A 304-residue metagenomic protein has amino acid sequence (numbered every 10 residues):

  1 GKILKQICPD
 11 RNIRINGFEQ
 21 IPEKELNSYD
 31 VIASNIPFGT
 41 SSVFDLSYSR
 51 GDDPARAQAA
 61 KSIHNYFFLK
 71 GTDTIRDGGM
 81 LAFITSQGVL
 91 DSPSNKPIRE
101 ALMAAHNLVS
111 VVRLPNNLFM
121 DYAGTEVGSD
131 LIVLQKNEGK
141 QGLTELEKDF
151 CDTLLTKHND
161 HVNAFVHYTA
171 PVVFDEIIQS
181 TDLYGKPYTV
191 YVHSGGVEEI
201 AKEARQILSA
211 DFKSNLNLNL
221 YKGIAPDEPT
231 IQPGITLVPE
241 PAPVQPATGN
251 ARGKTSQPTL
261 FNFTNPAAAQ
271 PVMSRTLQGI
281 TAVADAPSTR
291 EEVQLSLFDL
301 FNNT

Functional and structural regions predicted by a protein language model:
G1-S41, S86-G88, A104, I132: Conserved S-adenosyl-L-methionine
Q6-P9, D45-S49, K96-R99, E126: Short, glycine/charged-enriched secondary-structure capping and boundary segments
E23-L26, M120-G124: Short, solvent-exposed polar/charged micro-motifs at secondary-structure junctions
I36-F67: Mobile active-site "lid"/loop adjacent to the S-adenosyl-L-methionine
T40-V43, L90-P93, G142: Short catalytic/ligand-binding loop motif for oxyanion handling, primarily in non-cytosolic enzymes, centered on
A57-M120, V127-L134: Conserved Class I SAM-dependent methyltransferase catalytic core
D121-G234: Flexible, glycine-/basic-rich loop-and-beta segments that form/coincide with the SAM-dependent methyltransferase
A210-N302: Acidic, low-complexity intrinsically disordered tails
